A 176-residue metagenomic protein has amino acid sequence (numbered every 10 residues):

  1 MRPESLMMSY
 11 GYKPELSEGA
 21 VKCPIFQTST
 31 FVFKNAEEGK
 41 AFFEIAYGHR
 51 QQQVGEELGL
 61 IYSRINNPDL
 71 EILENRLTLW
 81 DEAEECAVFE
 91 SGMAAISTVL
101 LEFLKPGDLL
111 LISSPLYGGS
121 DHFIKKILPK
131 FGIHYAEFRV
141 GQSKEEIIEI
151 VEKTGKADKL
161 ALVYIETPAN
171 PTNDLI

Functional and structural regions predicted by a protein language model:
M1-Q53: N-terminal glycine-rich, Lys/His-bearing helix-loop that initiates the first secondary-structure elements of many
G19, L77, A95, L110 (+1 more regions): Buried hydrophobic positions in well-ordered alpha/beta secondary-structure cores of metabolic enzymes
T30, N35-A94, G119-K126: Conserved N-terminal alpha-helix of the aminotransferase class I/II PLP-enzyme fold
E84, D108, A161: Conserved acidic residues
A87-F89, I112-S113, E137-F138, I165: General beta-strand structural signal in soluble alpha/beta enzymes
E102-G119, R139: Conserved PLP-anchoring active-site segment centered on the Schiff-base-forming lysine
H122-I176: PLP-dependent aminotransferase-class I/II
